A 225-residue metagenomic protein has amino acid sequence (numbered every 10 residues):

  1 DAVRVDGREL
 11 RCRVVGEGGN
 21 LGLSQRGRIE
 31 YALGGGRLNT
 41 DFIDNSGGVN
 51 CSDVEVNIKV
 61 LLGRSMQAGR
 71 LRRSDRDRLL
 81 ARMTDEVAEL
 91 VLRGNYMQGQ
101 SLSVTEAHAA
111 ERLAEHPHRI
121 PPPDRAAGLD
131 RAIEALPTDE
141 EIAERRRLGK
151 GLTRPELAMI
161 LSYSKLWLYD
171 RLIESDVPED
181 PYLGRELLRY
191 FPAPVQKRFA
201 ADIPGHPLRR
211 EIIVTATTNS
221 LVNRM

Functional and structural regions predicted by a protein language model:
A2-M225: Non-transmembrane, aqueous-exposed alpha-helical and coiled segments at domain scale
